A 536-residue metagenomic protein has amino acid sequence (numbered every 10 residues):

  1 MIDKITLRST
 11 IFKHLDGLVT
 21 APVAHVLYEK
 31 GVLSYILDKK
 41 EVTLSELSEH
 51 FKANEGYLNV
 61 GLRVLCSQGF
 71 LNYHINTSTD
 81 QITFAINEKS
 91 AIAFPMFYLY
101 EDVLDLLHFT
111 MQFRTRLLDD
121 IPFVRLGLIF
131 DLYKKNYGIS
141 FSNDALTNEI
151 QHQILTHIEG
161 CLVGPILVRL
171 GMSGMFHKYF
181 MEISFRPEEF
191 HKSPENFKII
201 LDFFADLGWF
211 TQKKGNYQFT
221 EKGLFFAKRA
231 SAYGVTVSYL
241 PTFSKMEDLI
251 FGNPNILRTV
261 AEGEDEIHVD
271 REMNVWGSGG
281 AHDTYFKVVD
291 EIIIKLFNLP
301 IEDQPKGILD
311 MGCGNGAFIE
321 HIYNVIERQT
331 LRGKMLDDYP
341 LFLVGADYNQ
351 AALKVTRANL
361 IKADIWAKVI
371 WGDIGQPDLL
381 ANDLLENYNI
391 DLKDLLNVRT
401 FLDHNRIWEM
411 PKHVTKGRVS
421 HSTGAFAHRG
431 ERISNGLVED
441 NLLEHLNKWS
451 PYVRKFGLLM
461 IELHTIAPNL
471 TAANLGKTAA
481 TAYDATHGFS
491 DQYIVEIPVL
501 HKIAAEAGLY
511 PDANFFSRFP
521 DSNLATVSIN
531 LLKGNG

Functional and structural regions predicted by a protein language model:
M1-K245: N-terminal accessory segments
S231-L240, L249-Q304: Class I SAM-dependent methyltransferase Rossmann-like catalytic core, especially the SAM/SAH-binding loop
D303-G316: Conserved class I S-adenosyl-L-methionine
N315-L336: Conserved SAM-binding loop of SAM-dependent methyltransferases across substrates and taxa, primarily the Class I
N349-Q350: Conserved SAM/SAH-binding beta-strand->alpha-helix loop
K354-D391: S-adenosyl-L-methionine
V398-D440, A467: Mobile active-site "lid"/loop adjacent to the S-adenosyl-L-methionine
F426-S434, G457-N514: C-terminal alpha-helical "lid/dimerization" subdomain adjacent to the S-adenosyl-L-methionine
